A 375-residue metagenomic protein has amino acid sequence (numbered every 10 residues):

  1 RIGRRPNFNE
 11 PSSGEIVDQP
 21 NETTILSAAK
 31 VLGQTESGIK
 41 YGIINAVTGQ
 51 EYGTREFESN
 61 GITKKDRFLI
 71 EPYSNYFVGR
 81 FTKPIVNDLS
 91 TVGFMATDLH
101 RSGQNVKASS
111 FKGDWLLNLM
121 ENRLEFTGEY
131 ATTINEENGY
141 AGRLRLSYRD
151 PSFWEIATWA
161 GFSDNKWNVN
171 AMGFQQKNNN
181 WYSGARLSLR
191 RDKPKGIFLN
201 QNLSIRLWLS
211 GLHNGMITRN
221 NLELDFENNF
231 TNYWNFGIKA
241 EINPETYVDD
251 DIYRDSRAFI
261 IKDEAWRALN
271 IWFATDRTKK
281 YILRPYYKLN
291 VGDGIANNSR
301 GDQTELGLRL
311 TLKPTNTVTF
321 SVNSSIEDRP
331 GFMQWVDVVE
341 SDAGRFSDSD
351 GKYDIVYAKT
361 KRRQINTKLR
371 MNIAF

Functional and structural regions predicted by a protein language model:
R1-H100, T158, W181, R267-L269 (+3 more regions): Active-site cores of enzymes that catalyze phosphoryl transfer or operate on phosphate-rich substrates
N21, E51-Y76, T82, H100-N105 (+3 more regions): Primarily recognizes Gram-negative and organellar outer-membrane beta-barrels
T24-L26, L32, E121, E125-F375: Exposed, low-structure sequence patches enriched in small/polar residues
F77-K83, N87-L99, G103-T127, P314 (+1 more regions): Transmembrane beta-barrel wall of Gram-negative outer-membrane proteins
